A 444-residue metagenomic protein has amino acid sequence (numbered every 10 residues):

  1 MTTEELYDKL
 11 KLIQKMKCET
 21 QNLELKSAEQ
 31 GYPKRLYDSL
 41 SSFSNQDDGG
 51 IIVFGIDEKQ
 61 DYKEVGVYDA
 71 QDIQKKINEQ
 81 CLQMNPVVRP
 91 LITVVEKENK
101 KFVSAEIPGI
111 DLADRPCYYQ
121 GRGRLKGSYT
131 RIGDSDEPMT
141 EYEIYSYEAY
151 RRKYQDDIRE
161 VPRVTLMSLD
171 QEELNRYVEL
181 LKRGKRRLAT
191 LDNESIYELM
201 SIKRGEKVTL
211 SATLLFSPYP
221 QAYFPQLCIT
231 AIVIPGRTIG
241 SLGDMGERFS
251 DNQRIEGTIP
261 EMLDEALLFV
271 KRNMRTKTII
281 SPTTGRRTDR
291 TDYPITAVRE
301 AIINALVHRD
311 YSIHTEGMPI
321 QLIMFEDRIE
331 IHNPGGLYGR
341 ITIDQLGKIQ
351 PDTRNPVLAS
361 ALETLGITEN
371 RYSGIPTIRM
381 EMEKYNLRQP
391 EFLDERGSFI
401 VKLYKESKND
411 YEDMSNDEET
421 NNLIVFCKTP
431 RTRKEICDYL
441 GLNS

Functional and structural regions predicted by a protein language model:
M1-A297, I302-K408, R431-C437, L442: Conserved N-terminal catalytic/coupling substructures associated with nucleotide/phosphate chemistry
K405-P430: Short alpha-helical segments that sit at the start of domains
